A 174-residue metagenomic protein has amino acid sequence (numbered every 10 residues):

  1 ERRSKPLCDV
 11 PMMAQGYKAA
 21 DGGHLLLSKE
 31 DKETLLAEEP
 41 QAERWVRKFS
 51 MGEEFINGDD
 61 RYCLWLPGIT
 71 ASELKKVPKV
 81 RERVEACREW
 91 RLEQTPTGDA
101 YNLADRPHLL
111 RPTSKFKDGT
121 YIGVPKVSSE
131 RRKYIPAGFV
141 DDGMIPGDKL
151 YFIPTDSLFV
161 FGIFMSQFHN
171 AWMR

Functional and structural regions predicted by a protein language model:
E1-R174: Polybasic, glycine- and aromatic-enriched phosphate-binding surface used to engage nucleic acids
